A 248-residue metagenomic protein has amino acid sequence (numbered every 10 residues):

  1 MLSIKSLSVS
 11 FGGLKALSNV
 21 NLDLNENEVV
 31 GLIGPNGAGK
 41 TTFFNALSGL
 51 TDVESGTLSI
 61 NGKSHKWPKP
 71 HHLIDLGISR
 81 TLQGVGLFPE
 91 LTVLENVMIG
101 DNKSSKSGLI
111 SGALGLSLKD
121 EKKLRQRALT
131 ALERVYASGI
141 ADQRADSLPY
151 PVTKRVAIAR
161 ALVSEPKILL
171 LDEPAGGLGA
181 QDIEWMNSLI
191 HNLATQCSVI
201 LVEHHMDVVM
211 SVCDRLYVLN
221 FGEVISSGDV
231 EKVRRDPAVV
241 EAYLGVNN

Functional and structural regions predicted by a protein language model:
M1-N248: Glycine-rich phosphate-binding loops of nucleotide-dependent enzymes
